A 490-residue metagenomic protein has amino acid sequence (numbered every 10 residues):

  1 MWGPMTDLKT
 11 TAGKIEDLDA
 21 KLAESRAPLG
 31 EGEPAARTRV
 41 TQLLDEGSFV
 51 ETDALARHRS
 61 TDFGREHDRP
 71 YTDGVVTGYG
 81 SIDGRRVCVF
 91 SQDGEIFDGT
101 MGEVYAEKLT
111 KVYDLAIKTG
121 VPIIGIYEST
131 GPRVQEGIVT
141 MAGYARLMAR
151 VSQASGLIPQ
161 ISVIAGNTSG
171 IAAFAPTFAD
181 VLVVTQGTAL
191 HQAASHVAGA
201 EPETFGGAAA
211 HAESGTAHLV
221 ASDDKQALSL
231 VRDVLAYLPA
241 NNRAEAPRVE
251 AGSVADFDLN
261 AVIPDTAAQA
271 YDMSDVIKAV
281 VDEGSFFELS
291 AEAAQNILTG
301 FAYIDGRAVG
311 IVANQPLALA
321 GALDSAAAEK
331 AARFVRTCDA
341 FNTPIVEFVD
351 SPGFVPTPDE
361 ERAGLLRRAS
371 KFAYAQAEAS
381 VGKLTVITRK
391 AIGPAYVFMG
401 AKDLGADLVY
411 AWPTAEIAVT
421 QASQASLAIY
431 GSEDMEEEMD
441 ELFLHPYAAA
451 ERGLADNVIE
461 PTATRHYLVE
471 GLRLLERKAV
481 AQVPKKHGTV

Functional and structural regions predicted by a protein language model:
M1-V490: Ligand-binding clefts of soluble mixed alpha/beta catalytic domains
